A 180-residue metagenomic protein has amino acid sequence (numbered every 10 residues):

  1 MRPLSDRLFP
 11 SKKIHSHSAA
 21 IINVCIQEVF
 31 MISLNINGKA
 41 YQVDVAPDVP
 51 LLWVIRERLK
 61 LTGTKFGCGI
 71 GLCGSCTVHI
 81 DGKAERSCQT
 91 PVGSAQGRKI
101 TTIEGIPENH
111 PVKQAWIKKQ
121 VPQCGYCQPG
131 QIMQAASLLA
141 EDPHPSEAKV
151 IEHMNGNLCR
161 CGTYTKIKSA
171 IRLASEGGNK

Functional and structural regions predicted by a protein language model:
K12-K13, Q128: Generic alpha-helix initiation/capping and coil-helix boundary signal
K13-F30: Short, Lys/Arg-enriched N-terminal segments with co-localized hydrophobic residues within the first ~10-30 amino acids
C25-K180: Signature of N-terminal electron-transfer/Fe-S-associated modules in redox systems
